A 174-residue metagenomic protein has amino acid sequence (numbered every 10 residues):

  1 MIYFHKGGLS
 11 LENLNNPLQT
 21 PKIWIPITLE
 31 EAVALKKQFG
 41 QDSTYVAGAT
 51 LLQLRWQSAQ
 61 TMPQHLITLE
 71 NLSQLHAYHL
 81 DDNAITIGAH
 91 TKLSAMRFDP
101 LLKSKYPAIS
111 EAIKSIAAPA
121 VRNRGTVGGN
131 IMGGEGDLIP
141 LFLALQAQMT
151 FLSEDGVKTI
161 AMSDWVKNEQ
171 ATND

Functional and structural regions predicted by a protein language model:
M1-D174: C-terminal structural segment of proteins
